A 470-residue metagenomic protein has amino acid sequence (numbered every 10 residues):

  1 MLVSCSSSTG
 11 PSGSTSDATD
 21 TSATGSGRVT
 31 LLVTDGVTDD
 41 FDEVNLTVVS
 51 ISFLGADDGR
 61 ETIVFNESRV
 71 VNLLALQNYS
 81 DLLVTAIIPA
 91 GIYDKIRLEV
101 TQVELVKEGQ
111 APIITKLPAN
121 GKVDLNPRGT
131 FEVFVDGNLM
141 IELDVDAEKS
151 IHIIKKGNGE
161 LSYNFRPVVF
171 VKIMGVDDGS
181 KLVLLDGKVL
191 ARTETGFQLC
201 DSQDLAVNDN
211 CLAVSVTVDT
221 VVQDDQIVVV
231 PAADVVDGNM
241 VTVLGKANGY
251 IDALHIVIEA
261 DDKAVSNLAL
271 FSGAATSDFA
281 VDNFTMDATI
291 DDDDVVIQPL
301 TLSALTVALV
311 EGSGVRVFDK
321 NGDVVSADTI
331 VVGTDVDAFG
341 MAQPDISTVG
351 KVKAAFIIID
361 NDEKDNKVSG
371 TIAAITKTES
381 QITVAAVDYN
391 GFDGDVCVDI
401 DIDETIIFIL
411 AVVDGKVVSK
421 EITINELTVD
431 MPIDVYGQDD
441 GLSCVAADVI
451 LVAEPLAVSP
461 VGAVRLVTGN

Functional and structural regions predicted by a protein language model:
L2-S4: C-terminal motif of bacterial Sec signal peptides marking the signal peptidase cleavage site
S6-S277, V281, T285-D292, V296-P299 (+5 more regions): A short, solvent-exposed, low-complexity linear motif enriched for acidic/polar residues with Pro/Gly/Ser/Thr
C211-V214, F392-V398, I402, L427 (+1 more regions): Polar, glycosylation-prone regions of secreted, cell-surface, and some intracellular proteins
F284, V368, S380-C397, I402-V417: Intrinsically disordered, low-complexity segments enriched in Gly and acidic/Ser/Thr residues that form flexible
Q298, I330, E421-Q438: Long, low-complexity intrinsically disordered regions
D319, V324-V325, A411, V417-V418 (+1 more regions): Acidic, glycine-rich low-complexity repeat segments characteristic of large secreted/surface-exposed proteins
K377: OB-fold ssDNA-binding interfaces and closely related basic DNA-contact patches used across DNA replication/repair
